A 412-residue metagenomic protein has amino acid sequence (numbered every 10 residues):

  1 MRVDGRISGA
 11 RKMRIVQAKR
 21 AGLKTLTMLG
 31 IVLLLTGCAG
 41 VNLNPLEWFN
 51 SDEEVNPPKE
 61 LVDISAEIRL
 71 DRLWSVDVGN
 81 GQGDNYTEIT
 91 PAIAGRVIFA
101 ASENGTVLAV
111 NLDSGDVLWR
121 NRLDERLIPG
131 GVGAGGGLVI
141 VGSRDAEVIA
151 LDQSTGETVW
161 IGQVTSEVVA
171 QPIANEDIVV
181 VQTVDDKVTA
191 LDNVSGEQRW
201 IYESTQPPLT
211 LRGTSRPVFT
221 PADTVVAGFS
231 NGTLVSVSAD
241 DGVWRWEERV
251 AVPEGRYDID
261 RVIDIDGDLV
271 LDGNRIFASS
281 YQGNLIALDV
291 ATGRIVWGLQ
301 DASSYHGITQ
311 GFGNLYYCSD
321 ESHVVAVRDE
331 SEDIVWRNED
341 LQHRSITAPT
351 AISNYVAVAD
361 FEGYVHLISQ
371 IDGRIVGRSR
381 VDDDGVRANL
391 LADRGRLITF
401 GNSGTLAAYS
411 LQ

Functional and structural regions predicted by a protein language model:
D4-T27: Bacterial N-terminal signal peptides that target proteins for export
L35-G37: C-terminal motif of bacterial Sec signal peptides marking the signal peptidase cleavage site
V41-L46, D52, E67-A92, R120-G135 (+6 more regions): Extracytoplasmic beta-rich repeat domains
S102, S143-R144, T183-V184, F229-S230 (+4 more regions): Structural signature of WD-repeat beta-propellers
L108, I149, T189, V235 (+4 more regions): WD40 beta-propeller blade core
N111-S114, D152-T155, D192-S195, A239-D241 (+4 more regions): Short loop/turn segments that connect beta-strands within beta-propeller blades
N314-A326, D333-L367: Loop/turn-rich, solvent-exposed surfaces of beta-rich toroidal or solenoidal domains
